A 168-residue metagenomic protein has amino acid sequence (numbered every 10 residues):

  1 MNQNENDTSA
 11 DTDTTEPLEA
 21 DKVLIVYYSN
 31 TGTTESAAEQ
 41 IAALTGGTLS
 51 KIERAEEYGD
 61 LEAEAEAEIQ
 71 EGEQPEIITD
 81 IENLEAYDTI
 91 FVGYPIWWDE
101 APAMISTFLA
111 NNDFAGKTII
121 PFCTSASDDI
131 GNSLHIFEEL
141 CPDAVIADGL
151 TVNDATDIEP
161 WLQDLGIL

Functional and structural regions predicted by a protein language model:
N2-V92, D99-A101, S106, A110 (+1 more regions): N-terminal beta1-alpha1-beta2 submodule of the flavodoxin-like/Rossmannoid cofactor-binding fold
A20, L44, F114, C141-A144: Short, well-ordered coil/turn elements that cap or connect secondary structure elements
L84, A110-G116, E139-C141: Short, conserved loop/helix-junction motifs that constitute active-site signature segments in enzyme catalytic cores
V92-G93, P121: Redox-cofactor binding/interface segments in oxidoreductases and associated redox assembly factors
I96-D99, F114, S125-D129: Short Gly/Pro-enriched loop/turn and capping motifs at secondary-structure junctions
N112-C123, I146: Short, acidic/small-residue loops that bind anionic groups at enzyme active sites
C123-T156: Short, glycine-/small-residue-rich phosphate/pyrophosphate-handling segment
